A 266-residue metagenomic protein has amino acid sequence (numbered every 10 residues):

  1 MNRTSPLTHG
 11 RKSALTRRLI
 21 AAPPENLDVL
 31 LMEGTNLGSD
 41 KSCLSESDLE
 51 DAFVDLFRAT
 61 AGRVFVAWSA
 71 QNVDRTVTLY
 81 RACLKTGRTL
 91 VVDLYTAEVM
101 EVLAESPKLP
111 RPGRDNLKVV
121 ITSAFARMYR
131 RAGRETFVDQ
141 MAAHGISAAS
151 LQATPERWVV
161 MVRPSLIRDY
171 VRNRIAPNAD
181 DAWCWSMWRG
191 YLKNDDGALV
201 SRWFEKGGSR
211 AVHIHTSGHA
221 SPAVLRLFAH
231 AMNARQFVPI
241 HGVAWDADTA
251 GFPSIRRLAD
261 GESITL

Functional and structural regions predicted by a protein language model:
M1-D74, T78-L84, T89-V91, S106-P112: His/Asp/Glu-rich metal-coordinating catalytic cores of metallo-dependent phosphodiesterases/hydrolases acting on
L27-V29, L225-G242: Proline-aspartate-enriched helix->loop->beta-strand connector
L31, T89-E98, V120-S123, C184-M187 (+1 more regions): Short internal beta-strands
S42-L49, T136-H144, W158-V171, R189-D196 (+1 more regions): A general structural motif
F57-V64, L84-R88, D180-C184, K206-R210 (+1 more regions): Short, surface-exposed connector motifs at secondary-structure boundaries
Y95-I175: A contiguous, basic/glycine-rich beta-loop/short-helix subdomain that forms a polymer-engagement track
I167-G208: Redox- and metal-dependent alpha/beta enzyme cores, enriched for Fe-S-associated oxidoreductases and cofactor-handling
M232, D246-L266: Short acidic, glycine/proline-enriched helix-loop-strand junctions
